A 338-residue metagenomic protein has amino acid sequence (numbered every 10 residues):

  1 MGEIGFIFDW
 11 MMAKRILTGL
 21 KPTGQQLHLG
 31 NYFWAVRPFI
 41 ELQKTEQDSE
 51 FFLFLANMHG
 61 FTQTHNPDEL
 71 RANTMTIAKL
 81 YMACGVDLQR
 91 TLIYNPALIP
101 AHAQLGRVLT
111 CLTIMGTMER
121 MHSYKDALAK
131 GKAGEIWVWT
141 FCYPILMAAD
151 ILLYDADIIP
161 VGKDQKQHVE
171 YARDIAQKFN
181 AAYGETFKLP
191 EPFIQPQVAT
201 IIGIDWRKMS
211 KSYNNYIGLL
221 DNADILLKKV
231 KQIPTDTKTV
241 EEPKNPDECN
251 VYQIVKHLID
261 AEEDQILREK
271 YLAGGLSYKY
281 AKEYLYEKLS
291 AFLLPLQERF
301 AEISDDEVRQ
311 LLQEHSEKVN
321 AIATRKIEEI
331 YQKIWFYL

Functional and structural regions predicted by a protein language model:
G2-G5: Residue-identity detector for glycine
F8-A149, Q297: N-terminal Rossmann-like or analogous alpha/beta NTP/dinucleotide-binding catalytic cores that position adenine
N66-P67, I159-G162, E241: Short, polar/flexible loop-turn hinges at active-site or ligand-entry regions and domain interfaces
M115-E119, L153-P160, I259-L267: Short helix-capping/linker segments at secondary-structure and domain boundaries
M121-D126, K130-F179, I202: Internal, conserved structured core segments that host functional sites
Q167, R173-L338: Conserved nucleotide- and phosphate/pyrophosphate-binding catalytic cores in adenylate/nucleotidyl-handling enzymes
